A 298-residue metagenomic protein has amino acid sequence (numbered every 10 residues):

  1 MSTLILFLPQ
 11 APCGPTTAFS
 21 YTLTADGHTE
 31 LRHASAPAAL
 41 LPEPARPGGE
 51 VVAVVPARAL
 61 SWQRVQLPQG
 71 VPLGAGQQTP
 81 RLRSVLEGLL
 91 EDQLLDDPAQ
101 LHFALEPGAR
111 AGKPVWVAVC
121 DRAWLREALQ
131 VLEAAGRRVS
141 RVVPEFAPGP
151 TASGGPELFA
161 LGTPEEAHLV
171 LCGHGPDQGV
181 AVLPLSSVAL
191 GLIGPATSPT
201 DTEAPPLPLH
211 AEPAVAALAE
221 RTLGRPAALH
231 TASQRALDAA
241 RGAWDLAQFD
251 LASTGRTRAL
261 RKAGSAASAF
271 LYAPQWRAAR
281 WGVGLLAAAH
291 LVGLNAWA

Functional and structural regions predicted by a protein language model:
M1-A298: Hydrophobic/aromatic-enriched cytosolic interaction surfaces used to assemble or bind macromolecules
